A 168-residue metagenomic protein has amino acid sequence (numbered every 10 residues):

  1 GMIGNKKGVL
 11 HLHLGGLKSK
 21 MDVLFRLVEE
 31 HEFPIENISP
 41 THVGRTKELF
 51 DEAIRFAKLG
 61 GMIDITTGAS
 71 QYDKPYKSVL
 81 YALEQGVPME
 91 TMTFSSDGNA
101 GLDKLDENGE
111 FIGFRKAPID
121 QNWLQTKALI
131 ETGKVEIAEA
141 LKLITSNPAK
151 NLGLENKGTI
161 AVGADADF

Functional and structural regions predicted by a protein language model:
M2-L105, E110-I112: Active-site core of metal-dependent hydrolases
E84-F168: His/Asp/Glu-enriched, well-ordered alpha-helical/loop segment that forms or immediately abuts the divalent-metal
